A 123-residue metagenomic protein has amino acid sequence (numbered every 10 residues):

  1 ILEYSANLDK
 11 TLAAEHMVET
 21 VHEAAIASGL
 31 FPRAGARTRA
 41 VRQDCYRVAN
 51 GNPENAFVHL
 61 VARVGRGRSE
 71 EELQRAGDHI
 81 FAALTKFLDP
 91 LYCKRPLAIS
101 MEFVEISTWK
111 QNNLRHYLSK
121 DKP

Functional and structural regions predicted by a protein language model:
I1, H59-V61, S100: Short aromatic/hydrophobic contact patches that present stacked aromatics for nucleic-acid/ligand binding
I1-G29, R33-A36, Q43-D44, R66 (+2 more regions): N-terminal, polar/charged subdomain of small-to-medium soluble alpha/beta proteins
L12, A36-R63: Short edge beta-strands and adjacent turn/loop segments
A14-E15, L73-Q74, L114: Conserved strand-to-helix beginnings and helix N-cap segments that scaffold or border functional pockets
A36-R37, P90-T108: A short amphipathic beta-strand at an alpha->beta junction
N50-P90: Mid-chain, well-packed structural core segment of small domains
W109-P123: Short, low-complexity, polybasic intrinsically disordered segments
